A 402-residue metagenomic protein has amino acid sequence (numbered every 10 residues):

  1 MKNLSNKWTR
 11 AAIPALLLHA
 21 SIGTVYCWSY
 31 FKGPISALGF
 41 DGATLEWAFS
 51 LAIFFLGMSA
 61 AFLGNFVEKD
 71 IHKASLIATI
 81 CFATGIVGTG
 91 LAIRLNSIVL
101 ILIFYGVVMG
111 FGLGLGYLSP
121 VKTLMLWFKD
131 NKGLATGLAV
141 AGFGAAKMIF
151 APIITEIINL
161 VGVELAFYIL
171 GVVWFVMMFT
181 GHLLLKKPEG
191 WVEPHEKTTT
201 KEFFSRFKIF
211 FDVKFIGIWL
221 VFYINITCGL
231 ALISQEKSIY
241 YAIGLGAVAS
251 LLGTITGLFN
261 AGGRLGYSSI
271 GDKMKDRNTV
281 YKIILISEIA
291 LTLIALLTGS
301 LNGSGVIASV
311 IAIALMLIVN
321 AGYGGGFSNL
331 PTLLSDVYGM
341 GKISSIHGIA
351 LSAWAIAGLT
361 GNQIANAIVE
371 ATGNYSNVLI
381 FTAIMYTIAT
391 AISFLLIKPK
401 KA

Functional and structural regions predicted by a protein language model:
S5-C27, F210-C228, L317-A321: Pair of pore-lining "gating" transmembrane helices in MFS-fold secondary transporters
W28-G33, V213-S268, P331, G361 (+1 more regions): Extracytoplasmic gate region of multi-pass secondary transporters
I35, G114-F128, A135-T136, G325-Y338: Intracellular juxtamembrane helix-capping segments at the cytosolic ends of symmetry-related transmembrane helices
S59-I71, R264-D276: Helix-to-loop junctions at the C-terminal end of transmembrane segments in multipass secondary transporters
I98-L115, Y223, S309-G324: Hydrophobic core of transmembrane alpha-helices in multi-pass small-molecule transporters, especially MFS/SLC-type
F143-E189: Helix-loop-helix hairpin linking two adjacent transmembrane segments in secondary transporters
K147, S335-T372: A late C-terminal transmembrane helix in Major Facilitator Superfamily
T256-F259, G266, D276-L333: C-terminal transmembrane helical hairpin of 12-TM major facilitator-type secondary transporters
